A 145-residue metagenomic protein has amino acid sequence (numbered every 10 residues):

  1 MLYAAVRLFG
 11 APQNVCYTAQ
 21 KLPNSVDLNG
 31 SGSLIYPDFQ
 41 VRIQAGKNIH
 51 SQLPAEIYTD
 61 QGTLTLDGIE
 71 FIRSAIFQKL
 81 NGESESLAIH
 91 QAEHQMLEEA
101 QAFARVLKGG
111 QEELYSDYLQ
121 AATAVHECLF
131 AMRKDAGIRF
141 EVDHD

Functional and structural regions predicted by a protein language model:
M1-L2, M96-A100, A122-V125: A structural signal for well-ordered alpha-helical scaffolds and beta->alpha junctions
M1-R73, A102-G110, A131, D145: Contiguous beta-strand/loop segments that form the cofactor/metal-binding neighborhood of enzyme cores
A55, G82, M96-E99: Long hydrophobic alpha-helical segments typical of transmembrane helices together with their membrane-interfacial
Q61, L80-N81: Solvent-exposed strand-loop boundary residues in beta-sheet-rich modules
E85-I89: Generic detection of short hydrophobic beta-strand segments and adjacent strand-loop junctions
H90-Q101, D117: Active-site loop of classical SDR/Rossmann-like NAD(P)-dependent oxidoreductases, centered on the catalytic Tyr-X3-Lys
A102-D145: C-terminal helix-rich "cap/oligomerization" subdomain common to oxidoreductases
